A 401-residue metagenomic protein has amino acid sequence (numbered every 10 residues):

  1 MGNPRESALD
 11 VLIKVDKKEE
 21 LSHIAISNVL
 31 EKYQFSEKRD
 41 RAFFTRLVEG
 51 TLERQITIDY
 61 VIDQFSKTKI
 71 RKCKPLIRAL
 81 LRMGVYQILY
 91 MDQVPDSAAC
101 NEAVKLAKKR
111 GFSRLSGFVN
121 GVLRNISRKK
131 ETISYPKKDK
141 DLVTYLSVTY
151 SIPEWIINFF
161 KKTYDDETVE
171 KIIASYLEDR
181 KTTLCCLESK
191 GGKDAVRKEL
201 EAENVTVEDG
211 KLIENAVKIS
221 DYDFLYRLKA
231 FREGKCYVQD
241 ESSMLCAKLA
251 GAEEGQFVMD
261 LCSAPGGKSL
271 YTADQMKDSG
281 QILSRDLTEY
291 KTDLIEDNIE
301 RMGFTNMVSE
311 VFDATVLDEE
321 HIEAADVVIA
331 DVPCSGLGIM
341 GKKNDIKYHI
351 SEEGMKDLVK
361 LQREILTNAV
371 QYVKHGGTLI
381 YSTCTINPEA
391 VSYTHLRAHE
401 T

Functional and structural regions predicted by a protein language model:
M1-A398: S-adenosylmethionine
